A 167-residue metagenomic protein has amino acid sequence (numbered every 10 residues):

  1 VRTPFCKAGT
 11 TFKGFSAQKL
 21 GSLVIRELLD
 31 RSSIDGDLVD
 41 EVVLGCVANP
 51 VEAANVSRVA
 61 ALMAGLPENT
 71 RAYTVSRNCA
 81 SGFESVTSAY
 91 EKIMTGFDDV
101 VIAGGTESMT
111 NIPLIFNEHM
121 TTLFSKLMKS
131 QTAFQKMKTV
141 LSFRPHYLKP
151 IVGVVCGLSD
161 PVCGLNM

Functional and structural regions predicted by a protein language model:
V1-P4: Short polar catalytic/cofactor-binding loops
K7-G36, A53-A54, A61-M167: Acyl-thioester C-C bond-transforming condensing/cleaving domain
L38-G45: Short glycine-rich phosphate-binding loop at a beta-alpha junction
C46-E52: Glycine-rich phosphate-binding loops at beta-strand->alpha-helix junctions
